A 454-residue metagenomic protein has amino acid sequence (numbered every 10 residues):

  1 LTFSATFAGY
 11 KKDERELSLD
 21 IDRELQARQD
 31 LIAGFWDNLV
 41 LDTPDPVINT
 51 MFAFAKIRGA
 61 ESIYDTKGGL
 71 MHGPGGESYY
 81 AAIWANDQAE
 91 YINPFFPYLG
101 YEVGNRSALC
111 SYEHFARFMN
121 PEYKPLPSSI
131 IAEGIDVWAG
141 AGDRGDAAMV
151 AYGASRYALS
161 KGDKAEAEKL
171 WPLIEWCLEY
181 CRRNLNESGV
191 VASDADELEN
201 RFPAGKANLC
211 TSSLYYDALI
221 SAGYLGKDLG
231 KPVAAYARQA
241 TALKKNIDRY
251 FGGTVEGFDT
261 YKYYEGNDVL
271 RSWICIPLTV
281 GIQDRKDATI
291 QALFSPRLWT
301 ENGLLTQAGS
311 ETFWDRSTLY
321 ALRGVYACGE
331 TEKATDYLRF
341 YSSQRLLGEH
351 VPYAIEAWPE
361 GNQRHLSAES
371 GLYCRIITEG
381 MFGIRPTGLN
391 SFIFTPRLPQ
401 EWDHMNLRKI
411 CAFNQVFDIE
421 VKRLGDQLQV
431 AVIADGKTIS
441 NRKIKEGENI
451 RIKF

Functional and structural regions predicted by a protein language model:
L1-A81, L159, K164-E166, L178 (+3 more regions): Acidic/polar, glycine-enriched structural segments that form the non-catalytic walls/loops of the carbohydrate-binding
A5-G9, F95, M381, R423: Short beta-strand segments enriched in hydrophobic/aromatic residues within well-folded beta-rich domains
D42-P44, T66-G75, P127-S128, D194 (+3 more regions): Short coil/turn segments at secondary-structure boundaries
I63-T66, M119-K124, R182-A192, F251-E256 (+2 more regions): Proline-centered turn/helix-capping motifs that create local helix->coil transitions or kinks
L70-P74, P125-G142, A192-N208, Y353-E360: Acidic/His metal-coordination segments adjacent to aromatic residues that form catalytic metal sites in metalloenzymes
M71-Y80, N120-G142, D146-N184, Y224-K227 (+2 more regions): Active-site lining segments of carbohydrate-active enzymes
W84-E113, R117, E168, P172-E175 (+5 more regions): Active-site core of glycosidic bond-cleaving carbohydrate-active enzymes
A327-F454: Non-catalytic C-terminal accessory modules of carbohydrate-active enzymes
